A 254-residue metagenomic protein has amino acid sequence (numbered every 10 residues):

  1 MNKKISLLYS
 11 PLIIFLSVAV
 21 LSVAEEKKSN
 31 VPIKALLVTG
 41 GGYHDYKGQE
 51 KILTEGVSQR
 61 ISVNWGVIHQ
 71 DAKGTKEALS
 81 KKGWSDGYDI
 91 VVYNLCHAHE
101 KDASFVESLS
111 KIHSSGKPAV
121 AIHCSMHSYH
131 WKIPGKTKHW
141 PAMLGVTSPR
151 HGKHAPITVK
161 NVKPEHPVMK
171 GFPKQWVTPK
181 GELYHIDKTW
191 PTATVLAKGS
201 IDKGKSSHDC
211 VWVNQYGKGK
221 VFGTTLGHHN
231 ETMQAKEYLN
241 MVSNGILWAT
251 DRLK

Functional and structural regions predicted by a protein language model:
M1-I5: Positively charged n-region of N-terminal signal peptides that target proteins for export
Y9-A19: Bacterial N-terminal signal peptides
E26-I33, Q59, V63, D86 (+2 more regions): Extracellular ligand-binding/catalytic regions of CAZymes and related secreted enzymes and adhesion modules
K28, K34-V38, G42-H127: Helical hinge/lid and interdomain linker segments adjacent to catalytic or ligand-binding clefts that mediate domain
V38, A98-G171: A glycine-rich, often tryptophan-bearing local segment used as a flexible ligand/cofactor-contacting loop or short
G40-Y43, H154-I157, H228-A235: Active-site rim elements
G48, I52, G56, S104 (+5 more regions): Extracytoplasmic/secreted proteins, especially bacterial periplasmic and envelope-associated proteins
S58, V63-G66, V146, G152-V221: Catalytic beta-strand/loop cores that center a nucleophilic Ser/Cys/Thr and support acyl-enzyme chemistry
